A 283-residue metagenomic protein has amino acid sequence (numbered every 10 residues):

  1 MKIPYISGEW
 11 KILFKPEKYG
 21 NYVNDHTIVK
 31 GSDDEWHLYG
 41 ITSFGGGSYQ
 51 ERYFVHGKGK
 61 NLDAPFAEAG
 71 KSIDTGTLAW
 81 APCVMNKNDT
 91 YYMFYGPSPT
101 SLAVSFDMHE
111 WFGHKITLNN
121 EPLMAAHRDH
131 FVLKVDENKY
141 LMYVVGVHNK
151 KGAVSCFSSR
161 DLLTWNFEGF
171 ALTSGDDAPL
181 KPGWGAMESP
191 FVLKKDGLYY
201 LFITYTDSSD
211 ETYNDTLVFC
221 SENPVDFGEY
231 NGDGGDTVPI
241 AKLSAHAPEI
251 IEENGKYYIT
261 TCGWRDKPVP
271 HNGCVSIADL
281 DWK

Functional and structural regions predicted by a protein language model:
M1-K283: Carbohydrate-active catalytic/glycan-binding domains of CAZyme proteins, especially the secreted or lumenal ectodomains
